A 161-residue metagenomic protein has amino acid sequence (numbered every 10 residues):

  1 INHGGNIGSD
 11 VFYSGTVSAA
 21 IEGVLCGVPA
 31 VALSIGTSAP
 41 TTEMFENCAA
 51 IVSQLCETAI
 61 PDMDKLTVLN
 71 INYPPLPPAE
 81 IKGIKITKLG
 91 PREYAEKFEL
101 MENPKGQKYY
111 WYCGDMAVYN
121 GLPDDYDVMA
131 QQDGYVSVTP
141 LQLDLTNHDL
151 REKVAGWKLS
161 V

Functional and structural regions predicted by a protein language model:
I1-N2: Active-site/ligand-binding-proximal alpha/beta "capping" segment
G5-S14: Glycine/threonine-rich flexible loop motifs
A19: Conserved sugar-transfer catalytic core signal across GT-A, GT-B, and GT-C glycosyltransferases
E22-G23: Hydrophobic/aromatic ligand-binding patch that stacks against planar heteroaromatic rings of cofactors or nucleotides
V31-L33, L69-I71, V136: Hydrophobic/aromatic beta-strand patches that form the interior of the parallel beta-sheet core in alpha/beta enzyme
V31-T58, D62: Short, glycine-/small-residue-rich phosphate/pyrophosphate-handling segment
I60-D64, P74-V161: C-terminal accessory domains and tails appended to enzymatic cores
